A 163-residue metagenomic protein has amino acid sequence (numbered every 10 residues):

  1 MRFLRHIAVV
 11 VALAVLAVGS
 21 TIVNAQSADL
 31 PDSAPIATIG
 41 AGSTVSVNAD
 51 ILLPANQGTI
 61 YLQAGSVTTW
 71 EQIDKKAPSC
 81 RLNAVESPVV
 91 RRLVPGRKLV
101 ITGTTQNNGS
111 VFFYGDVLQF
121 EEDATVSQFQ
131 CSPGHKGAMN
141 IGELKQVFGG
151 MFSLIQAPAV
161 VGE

Functional and structural regions predicted by a protein language model:
M1-V11: Bacterial N-terminal signal peptides that target proteins for export
V9-G19: Bacterial N-terminal signal peptides
T21-A25: Sec/Tat signal peptide C-region and signal peptidase I cleavage site
Q26-G103: N-terminal secretory signal peptides
S46, I51-L62, E121-P133, G137-M139: Solvent-exposed hydroxyl-ligand-binding patches built from regularly spaced Ser/Thr and small hydrophobics
A49, G103-N108, F148-Q156: Sec/Tat-exported extracytoplasmic proteins
I101-A124: SH3/SH3-like beta-barrel superfamily modules
D123-E163: C-terminal partner/receptor-binding element of secreted or periplasmic proteins
